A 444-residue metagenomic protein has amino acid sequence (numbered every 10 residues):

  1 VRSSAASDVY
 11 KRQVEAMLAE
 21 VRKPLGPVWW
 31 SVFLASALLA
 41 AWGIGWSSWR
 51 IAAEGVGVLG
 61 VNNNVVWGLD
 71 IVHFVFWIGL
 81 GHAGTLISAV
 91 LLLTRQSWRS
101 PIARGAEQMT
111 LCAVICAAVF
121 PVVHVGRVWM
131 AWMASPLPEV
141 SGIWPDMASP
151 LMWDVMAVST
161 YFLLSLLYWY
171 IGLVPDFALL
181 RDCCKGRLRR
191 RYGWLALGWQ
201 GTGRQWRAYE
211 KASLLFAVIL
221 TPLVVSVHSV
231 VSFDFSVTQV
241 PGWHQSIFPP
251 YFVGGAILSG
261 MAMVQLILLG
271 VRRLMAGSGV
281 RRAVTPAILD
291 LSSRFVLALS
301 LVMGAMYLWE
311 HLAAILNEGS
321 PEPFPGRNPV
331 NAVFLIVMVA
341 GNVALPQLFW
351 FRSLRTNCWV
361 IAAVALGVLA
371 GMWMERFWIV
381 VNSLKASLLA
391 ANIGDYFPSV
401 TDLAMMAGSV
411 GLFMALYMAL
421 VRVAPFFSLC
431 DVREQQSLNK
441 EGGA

Functional and structural regions predicted by a protein language model:
V1-A6, Y10: Single conserved hydrophobic/aromatic residue that forms the stacking wall/gate of nucleotide- or nucleobase-binding
S7-D8, N342, T356-A444: TerminUS-proximal long segments
E20-K23, W29-S48, E139-G341, L348-F351 (+1 more regions): Long, contiguous internal "core" modules enriched in hydrophobic/ aromatic residues
S47-N64, T94-Q96: Membrane-interface helix-loop junction between the first two transmembrane segments
V65-W129: Membrane helical hairpin/interfacial module
I78-L86, V337-P346, L412: Hydrophobic alpha-helical transmembrane segments
I102-T110, R282-L301, C358-L366: Interfacial segments of alpha-helical transmembrane regions
V125-V140: Functional transmembrane-helix hotspots
